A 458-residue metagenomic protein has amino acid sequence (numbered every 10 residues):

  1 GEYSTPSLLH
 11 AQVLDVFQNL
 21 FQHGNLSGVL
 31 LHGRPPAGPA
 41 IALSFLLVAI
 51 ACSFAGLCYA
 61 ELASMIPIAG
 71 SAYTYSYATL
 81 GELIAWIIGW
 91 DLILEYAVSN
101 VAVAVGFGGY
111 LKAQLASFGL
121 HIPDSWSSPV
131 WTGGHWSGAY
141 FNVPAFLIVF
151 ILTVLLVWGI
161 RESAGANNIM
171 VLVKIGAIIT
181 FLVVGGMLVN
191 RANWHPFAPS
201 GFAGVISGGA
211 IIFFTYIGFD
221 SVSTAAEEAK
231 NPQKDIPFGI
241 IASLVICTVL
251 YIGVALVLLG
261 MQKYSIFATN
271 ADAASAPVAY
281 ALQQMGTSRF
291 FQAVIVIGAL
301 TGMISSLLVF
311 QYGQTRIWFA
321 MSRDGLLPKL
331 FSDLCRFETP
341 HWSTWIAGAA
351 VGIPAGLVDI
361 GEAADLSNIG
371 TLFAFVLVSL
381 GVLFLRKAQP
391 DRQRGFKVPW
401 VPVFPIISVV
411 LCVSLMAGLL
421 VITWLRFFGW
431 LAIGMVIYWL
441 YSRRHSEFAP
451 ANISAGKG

Functional and structural regions predicted by a protein language model:
G1-G28, R34-A40, L46, C52-L57 (+6 more regions): Membrane-interface "cap" regions at the ends of multi-pass membrane proteins
Y3, S137-Y140, P199, L330-H341 (+2 more regions): C-terminal membrane-solvent junction of multi-pass transporters and transport-like membrane proteins
T5-G24, L47, P144-L152, F181 (+4 more regions): Hydrophobic, membrane-embedded alpha-helices of multi-pass small-molecule transporters
N25-G133, S243-I246, F427-M435: Extracellular loop-to-transmembrane helix junctions
I68, D91-G108, I211, Y216 (+4 more regions): Membrane-helix boundary/coupling elements in multi-pass transport proteins
T74-Y75, A113-D124, G208, G239-L308 (+1 more regions): TM-loop-TM module centered on a large, flexible mid-protein loop between adjacent transmembrane helices in multi-pass
G108, Y140-L188, P199-F202, I240-L244 (+3 more regions): Membrane-interface loop-to-helix entry segments
A113, I178-F181, W318, S367-R394 (+1 more regions): Hydrophobic alpha-helical segments of multi-pass membrane transport proteins
